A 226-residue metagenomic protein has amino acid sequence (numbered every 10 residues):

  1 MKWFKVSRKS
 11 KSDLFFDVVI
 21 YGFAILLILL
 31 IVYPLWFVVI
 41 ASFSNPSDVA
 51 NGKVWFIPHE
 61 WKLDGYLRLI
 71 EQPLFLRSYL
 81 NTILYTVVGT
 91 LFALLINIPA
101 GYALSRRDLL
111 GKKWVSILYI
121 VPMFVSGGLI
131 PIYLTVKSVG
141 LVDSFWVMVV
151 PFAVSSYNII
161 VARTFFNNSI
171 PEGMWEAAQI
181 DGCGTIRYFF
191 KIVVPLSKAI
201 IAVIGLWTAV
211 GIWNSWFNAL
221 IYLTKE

Functional and structural regions predicted by a protein language model:
K2-E226: A hydrophobic, multi-pass inner-membrane permease signature
